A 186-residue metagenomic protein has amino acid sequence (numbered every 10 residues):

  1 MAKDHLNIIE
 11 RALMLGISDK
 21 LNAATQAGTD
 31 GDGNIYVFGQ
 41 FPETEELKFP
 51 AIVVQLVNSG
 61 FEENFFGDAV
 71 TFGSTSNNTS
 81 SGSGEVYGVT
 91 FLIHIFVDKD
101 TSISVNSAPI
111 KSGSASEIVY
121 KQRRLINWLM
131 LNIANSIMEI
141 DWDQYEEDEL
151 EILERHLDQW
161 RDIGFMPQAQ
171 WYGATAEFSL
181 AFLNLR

Functional and structural regions predicted by a protein language model:
M1-A23, A27, G84-V86, Q144-R186: Short, charged interaction patches at domain edges and termini
M1-S80, I140: Small/polar-rich, solvent-exposed N-terminal microdomains that initiate assembly or binding
E45-L47, F72-G88, Y120, G164-Q170: Short, surface-exposed loop and linker segments with low hydrophobicity and enrichment for Pro/Ser/Thr
F49-A51, G88-L92, G173-E177: Broad gene-expression machinery/nucleic-acid interaction feature
G60, I93-T101, L180-R186: Beta-strand elements of well-folded, non-transmembrane domains
N64-G67, S104-S107, R186: Short, charged, solvent-exposed linker or helix-capping segments at domain edges/interfaces that act as flexible hinges
S80-G88, F96-E139: Extracellular/virion structural assembly segments
